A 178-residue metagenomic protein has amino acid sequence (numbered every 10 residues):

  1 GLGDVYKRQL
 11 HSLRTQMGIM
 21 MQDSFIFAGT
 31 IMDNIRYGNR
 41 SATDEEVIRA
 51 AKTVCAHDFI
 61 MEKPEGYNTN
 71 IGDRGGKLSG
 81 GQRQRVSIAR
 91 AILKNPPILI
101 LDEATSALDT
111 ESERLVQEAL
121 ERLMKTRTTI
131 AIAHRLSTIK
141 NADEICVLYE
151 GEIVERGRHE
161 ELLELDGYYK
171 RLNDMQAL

Functional and structural regions predicted by a protein language model:
G1-Y6, A28, I132: Short, small-residue-biased leader/transition segments that mark boundaries at the very start of proteins
K7, R14, M32-D73, Q117 (+1 more regions): ABC ATPase nucleotide-binding domain helical subdomain, centered on the C-loop/LSGGQ "ABC signature"
T53, E62, G66, E118 (+2 more regions): C-terminal portion of ABC ATPase nucleotide-binding domains
H57-V86, L108, L178: ABC-fold ATPase nucleotide-binding domain signature/coupling loops
S79-G80, V86-A91, L115, A131: ABC ATPase nucleotide-binding domain "signature" region
L93-P97, T126: A short, proline-enriched helix->beta-strand linker immediately N-terminal to the Walker B motif in ABC-type P-loop
L99-D102: Catalytic Walker B motif of ABC-type/P-loop ATPase nucleotide-binding domains
R122-A131, I139: Conserved catalytic loops of ABC-family nucleotide-binding domains
